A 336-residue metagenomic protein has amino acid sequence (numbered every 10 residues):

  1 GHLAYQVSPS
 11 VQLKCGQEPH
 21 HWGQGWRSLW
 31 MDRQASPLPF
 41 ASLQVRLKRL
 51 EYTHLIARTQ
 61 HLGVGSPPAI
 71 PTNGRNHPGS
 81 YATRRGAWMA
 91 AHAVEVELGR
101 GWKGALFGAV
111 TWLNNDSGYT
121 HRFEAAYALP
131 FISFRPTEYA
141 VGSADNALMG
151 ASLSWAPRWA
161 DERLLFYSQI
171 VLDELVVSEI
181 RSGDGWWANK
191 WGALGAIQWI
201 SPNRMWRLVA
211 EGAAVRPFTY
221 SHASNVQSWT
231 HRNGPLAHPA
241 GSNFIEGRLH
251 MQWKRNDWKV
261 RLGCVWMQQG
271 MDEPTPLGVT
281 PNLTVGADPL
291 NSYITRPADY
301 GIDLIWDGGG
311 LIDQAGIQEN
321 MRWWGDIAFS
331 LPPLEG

Functional and structural regions predicted by a protein language model:
G1-T53: Well-ordered mid-protein domain cores that form the structural environment of catalytic cofactors
S8, G99, P332-L334: Residue-level recognition of beta-strand termini and adjacent short loop/turns
S10-Q12, F40-L249, K254, W266-D326: Signature for the C-terminal beta-barrel architecture of outer-membrane proteins
W258: N-terminal polybasic phosphate/anion-binding patch
L262-C264: Long alpha-helical segments found as membrane-embedded helices
G325-G336: Short, intrinsically disordered, charge-balanced linker/junction segments flanking boundaries in proteins
